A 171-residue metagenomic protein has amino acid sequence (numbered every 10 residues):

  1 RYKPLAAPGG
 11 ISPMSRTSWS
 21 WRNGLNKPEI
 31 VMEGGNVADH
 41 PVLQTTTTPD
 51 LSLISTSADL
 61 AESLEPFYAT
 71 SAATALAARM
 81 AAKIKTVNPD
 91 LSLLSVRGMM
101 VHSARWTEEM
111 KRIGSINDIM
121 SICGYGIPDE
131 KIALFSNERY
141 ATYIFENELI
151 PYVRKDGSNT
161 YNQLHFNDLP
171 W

Functional and structural regions predicted by a protein language model:
Y2-A75: Catalytic-core environment of secreted peptidases
K3, S20-R22, V101, I116-I122: Long, K/E/R/D-enriched contiguous segments that form extended
I30, M80, M100: Divalent metal-coordination and catalytic microenvironments
E62-S63, V96-M99, I116: Long, internal scaffold/assembly segments composed of regular secondary structure
A73-V87: Short, small-residue alpha-helix embedded
N88-R112: An often Trp-containing, charged/polar helix-loop segment at the C-terminal end of enzyme catalytic cores
I119-W171: Secreted peptidase-domain scaffold signal
